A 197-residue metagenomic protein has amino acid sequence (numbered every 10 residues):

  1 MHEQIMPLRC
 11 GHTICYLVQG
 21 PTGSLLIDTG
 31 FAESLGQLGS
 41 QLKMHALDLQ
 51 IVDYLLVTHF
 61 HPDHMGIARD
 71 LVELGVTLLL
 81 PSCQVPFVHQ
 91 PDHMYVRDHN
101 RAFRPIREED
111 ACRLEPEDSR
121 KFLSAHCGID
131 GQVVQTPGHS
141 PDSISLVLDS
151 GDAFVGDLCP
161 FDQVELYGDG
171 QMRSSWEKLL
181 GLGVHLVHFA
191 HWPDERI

Functional and structural regions predicted by a protein language model:
M1-H45, S145-L158: Conserved beta-strand hairpin/beta-sheet module of binuclear metal-dependent hydrolase folds, prominently
E3, Q50, V76, I129-G131 (+1 more regions): A structural micro-motif
L8, V18, S119-G128: Short acidic-hydrophobic surface loop/beta-edge motif
L8-R9, G39, D110-D118, Q135-P137 (+1 more regions): Short gly/ser/thr-rich secondary-structure transition/capping motifs
L25-I27, L56, L78, D152-F154 (+1 more regions): Residue-level marker for buried hydrophobic side chains located in beta-strands that build the well-ordered beta-sheet
A32-E33, H126-I197: Metallo-beta-lactamase
E33-L35, K43-K121: Active-site HxH/HxHxD metal-binding segment of metal-dependent hydrolases
L38-Q41, I67, M172-K178: A general structural detector for well-ordered alpha-helical segments in enzyme core domains, enriched
